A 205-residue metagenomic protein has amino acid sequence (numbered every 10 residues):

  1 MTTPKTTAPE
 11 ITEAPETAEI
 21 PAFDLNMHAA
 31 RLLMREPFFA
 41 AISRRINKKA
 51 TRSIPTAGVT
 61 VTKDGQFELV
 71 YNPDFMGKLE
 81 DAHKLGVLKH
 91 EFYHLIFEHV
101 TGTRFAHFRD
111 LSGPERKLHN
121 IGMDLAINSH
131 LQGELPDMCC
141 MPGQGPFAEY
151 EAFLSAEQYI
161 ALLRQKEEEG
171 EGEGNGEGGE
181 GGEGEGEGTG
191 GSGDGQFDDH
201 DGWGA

Functional and structural regions predicted by a protein language model:
M1-G86, F92-A205: Short, functionally important secondary-structure microenvironments
